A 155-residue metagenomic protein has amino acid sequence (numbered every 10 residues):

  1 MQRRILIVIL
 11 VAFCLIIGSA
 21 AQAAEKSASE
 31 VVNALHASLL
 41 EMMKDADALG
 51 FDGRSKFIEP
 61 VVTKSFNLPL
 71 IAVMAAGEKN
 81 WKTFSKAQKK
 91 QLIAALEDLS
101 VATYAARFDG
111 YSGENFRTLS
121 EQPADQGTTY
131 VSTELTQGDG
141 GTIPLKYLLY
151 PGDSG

Functional and structural regions predicted by a protein language model:
M1-I9: Bacterial N-terminal signal peptides that target proteins for export
V8-G18: Bacterial N-terminal signal peptides
A21-A23: Signal peptide processing junction and immediate N-terminal pro/mature segment of secreted/exported proteins
E25-Y104: Early exported N-terminus immediately downstream of N-terminal targeting peptides
L70, A75, S112, S120 (+1 more regions): Solvent-exposed, flexible loop/coil residues
K82-A87, D109, P151-S154: K/E-rich alpha-helical interaction surfaces of small helical-bundle regulatory domains
A102-I143: Surface-exposed, charged secondary-structure patches
T142-G155: Short beta-strand edge/turn micro-motifs at domain boundaries
